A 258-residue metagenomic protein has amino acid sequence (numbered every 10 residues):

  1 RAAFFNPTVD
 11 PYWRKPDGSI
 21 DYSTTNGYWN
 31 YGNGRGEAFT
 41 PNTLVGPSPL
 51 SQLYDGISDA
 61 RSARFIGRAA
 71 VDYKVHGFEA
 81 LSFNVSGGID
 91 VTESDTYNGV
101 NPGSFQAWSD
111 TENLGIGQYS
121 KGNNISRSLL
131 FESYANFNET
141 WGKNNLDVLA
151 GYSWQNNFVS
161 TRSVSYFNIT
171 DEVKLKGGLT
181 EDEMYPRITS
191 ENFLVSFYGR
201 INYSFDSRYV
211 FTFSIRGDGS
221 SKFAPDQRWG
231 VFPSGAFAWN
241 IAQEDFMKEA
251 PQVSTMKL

Functional and structural regions predicted by a protein language model:
R1-I66, N84-V195, K222, Q243-L258: Surface-exposed loop/interface segments of Gram-negative outer-membrane beta-barrel transport/assembly proteins
S62, V71-V85: A conserved hydrophobic secondary-structure block that centers on an alpha-helix together with its immediately flanking
G67-Y73, F131-F137, A150, G199-Y203 (+1 more regions): Residues on the lipid-exposed face of transmembrane beta-strands in outer-membrane beta-barrel proteins
Y73-G77, E139-G142, S204-S207, I241-D245: Outer-membrane beta-barrel strand-turn architecture
L130, L194-R200, R208-V210: Short glycine-rich loop/turn motifs
S196, G230-F232: Transmembrane beta-barrel architecture of outer membranes
F211-F223: Transmembrane beta-strand segments that form the barrel wall of outer-membrane beta-barrel proteins
P225-W229: Short glycine/threonine-rich loop-to-helix capping motif typified by GTGT followed within a few residues by an Asp-Pro
